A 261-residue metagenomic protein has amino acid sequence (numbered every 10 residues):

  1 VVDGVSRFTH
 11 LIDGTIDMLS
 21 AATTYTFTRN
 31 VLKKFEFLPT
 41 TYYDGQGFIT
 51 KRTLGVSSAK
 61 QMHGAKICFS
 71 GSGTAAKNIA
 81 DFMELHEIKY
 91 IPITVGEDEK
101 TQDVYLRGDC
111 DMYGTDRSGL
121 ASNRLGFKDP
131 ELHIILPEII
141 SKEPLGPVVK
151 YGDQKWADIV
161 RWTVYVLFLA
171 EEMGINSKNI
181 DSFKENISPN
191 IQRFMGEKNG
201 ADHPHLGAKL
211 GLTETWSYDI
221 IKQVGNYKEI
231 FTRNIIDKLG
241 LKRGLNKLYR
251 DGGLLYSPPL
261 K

Functional and structural regions predicted by a protein language model:
V1-Q61, R117-E143, Y256-P259: Acidic, polar ligand-binding/catalytic clefts
V1-T9, I91-R107: Short helix-initiation/N-cap motifs at beta->coil->alpha
I12-I16, T24, T53, A80-L85 (+3 more regions): Sec-exported extracytoplasmic/periplasmic mature domains
T24, D44-K100: Bilobed "Venus flytrap"/periplasmic-binding protein-like clamshell domains and structurally analogous long
F37-P39, A75-V95, L125-D129, Y165 (+1 more regions): Ligand-binding cleft/hinge of the Venus flytrap
K51-V56, K60, A65-K66, G71-T74 (+4 more regions): Extended ligand-binding regions for polar small-molecule ligands
Q102-G119: Ligand-binding pocket segment of bilobal, Venus flytrap-like solute-binding proteins
G196-K261: C-terminal functional modules
